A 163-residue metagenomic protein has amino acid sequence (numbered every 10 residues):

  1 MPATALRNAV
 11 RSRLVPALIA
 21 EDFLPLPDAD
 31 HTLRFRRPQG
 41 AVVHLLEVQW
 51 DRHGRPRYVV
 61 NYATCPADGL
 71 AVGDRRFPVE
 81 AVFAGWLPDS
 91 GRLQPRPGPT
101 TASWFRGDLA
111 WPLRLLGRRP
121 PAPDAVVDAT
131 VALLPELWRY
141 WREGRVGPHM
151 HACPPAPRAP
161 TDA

Functional and structural regions predicted by a protein language model:
M1-P16, L24-A163: Intrinsically disordered, low-complexity regulatory regions enriched in serine/threonine/proline and acidic residues
